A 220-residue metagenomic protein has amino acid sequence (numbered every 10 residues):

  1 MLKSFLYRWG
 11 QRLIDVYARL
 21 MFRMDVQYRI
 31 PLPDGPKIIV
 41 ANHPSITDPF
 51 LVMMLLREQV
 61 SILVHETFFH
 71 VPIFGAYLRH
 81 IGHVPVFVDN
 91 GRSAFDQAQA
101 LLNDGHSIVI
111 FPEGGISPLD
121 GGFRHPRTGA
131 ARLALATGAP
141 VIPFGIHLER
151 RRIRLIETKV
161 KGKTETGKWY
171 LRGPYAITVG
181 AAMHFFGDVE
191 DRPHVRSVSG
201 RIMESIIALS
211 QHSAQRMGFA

Functional and structural regions predicted by a protein language model:
M1-M21, H70-H80, I153-R172: Alpha-helical membrane-targeting segments
L6-Y7, Q11-H43: Helix-to-loop junction immediately C-terminal to a conserved catalytic motif
L13-I14, R79-P85, E113-I116: Short, basic, glycine/proline-bearing loop/turn elements
P33-N90, D96-Q97, R154: Catalytic core of membrane glycerolipid acyltransferases/transacylases, capturing the structured, soluble-facing
P36-I38, S107-V109, I142: Residue-level preference for the first positions of well-ordered beta-strands
L101-A130: Catalytic-site beta-strand/loop segments enriched in glycine and acidic/polar residues
G121-D191: A cross-family acyltransferase "interaction/gating" segment
A214-A220: Short, highly charged C-terminal tails/helix-capping segments
